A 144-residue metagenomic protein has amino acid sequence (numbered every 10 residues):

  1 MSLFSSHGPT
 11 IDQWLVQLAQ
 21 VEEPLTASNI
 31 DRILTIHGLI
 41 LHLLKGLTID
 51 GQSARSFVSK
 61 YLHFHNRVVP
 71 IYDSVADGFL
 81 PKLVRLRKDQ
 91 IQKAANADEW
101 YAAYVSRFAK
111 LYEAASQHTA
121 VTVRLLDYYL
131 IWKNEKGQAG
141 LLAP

Functional and structural regions predicted by a protein language model:
M1-S53: Helix-hairpin-helix/helix-loop-helix acidic hairpins
S2-S6, S28, S53-S59, S74 (+2 more regions): Generic serine detector
F4, G51, L62, Q90-I91 (+1 more regions): Alpha-helical interaction segments
F4, W14, F57, F64 (+3 more regions): Phenylalanine-focused residue identity feature
P9-D12, R55-S59, A120-R124, Y128: Non-catalytic, well-ordered alpha-helical scaffold segments
L39-K82: Catalytic DNA-binding helix-loop module of base-excision-repair DNA glycosylases/AP lyases
D73-P144: C-terminal accessory module of base-excision DNA glycosylases/AP lyases that mediates lesion recognition and DNA
